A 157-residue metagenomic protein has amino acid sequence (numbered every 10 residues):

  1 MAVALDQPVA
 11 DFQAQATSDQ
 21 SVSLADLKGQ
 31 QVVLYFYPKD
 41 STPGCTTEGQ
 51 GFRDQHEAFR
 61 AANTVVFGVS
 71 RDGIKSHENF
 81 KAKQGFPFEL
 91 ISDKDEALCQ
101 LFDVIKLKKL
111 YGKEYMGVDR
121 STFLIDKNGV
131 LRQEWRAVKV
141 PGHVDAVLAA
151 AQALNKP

Functional and structural regions predicted by a protein language model:
M1-P157: Chalcogenol-based redox active-site neighborhoods
